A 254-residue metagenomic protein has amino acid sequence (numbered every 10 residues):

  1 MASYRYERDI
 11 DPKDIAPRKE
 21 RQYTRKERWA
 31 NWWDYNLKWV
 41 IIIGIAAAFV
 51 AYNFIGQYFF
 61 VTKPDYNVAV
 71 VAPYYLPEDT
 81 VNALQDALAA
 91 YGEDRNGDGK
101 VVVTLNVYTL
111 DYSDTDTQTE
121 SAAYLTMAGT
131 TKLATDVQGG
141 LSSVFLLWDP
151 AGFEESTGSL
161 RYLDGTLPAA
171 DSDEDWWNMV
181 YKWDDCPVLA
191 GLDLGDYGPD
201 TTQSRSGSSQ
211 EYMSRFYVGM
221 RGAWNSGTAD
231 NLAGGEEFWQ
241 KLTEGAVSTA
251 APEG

Functional and structural regions predicted by a protein language model:
M1-E20: N-terminal intrinsically disordered, acidic low-complexity segments at the extreme N-terminus
Q22-W32: Cytosolic juxtamembrane amphipathic/interface segments immediately preceding and feeding into a transmembrane helix
Y35-Q57: Hydrophobic membrane-insertion alpha-helices, especially the h-region of bacterial N-terminal signal peptides
D65-Y74: Short, well-ordered beta-strand elements
E78-V101: Short, polar/charged alpha-helical segment
D94-T119: Acidic, glycine-anchored loop motifs typical of Ca2+
A122-V188: Extracytoplasmic "Venus flytrap"/periplasmic binding protein-like
G191-E253: Bilobed periplasmic-binding protein/Venus flytrap-like ligand-binding cleft at the lobe interface of extracytoplasmic
